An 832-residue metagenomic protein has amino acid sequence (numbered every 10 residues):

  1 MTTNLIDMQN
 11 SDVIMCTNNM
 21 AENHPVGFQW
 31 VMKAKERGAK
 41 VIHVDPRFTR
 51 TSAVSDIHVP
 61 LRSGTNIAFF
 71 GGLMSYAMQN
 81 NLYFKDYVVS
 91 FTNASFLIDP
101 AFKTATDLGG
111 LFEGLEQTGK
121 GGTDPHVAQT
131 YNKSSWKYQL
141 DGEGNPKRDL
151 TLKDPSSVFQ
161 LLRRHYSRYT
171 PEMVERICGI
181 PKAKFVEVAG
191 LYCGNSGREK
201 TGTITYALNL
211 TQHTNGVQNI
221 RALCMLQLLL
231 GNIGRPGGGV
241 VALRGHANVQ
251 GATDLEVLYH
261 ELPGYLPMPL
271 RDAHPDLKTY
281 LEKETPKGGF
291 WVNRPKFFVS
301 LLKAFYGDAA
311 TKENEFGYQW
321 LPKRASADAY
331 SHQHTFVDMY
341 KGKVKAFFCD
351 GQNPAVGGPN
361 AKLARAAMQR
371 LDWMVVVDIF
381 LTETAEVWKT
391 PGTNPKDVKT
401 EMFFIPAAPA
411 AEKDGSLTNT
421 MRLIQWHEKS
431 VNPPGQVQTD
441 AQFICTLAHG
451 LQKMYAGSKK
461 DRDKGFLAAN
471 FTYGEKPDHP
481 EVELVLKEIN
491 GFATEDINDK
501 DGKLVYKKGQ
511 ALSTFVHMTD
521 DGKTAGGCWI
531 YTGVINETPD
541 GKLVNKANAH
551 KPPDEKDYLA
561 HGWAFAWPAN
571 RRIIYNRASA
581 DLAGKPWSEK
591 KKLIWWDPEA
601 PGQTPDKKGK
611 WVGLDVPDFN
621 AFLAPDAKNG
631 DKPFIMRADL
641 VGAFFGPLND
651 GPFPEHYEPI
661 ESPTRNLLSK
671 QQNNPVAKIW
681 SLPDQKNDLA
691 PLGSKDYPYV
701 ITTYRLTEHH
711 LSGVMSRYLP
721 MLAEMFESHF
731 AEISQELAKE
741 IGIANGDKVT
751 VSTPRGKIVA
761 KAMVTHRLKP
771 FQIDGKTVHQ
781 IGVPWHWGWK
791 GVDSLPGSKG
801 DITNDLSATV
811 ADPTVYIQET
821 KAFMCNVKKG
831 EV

Functional and structural regions predicted by a protein language model:
M1-K33, R37-A39, H43, A68 (+7 more regions): Extended redox/cofactor-interaction regions of prokaryotic respiratory oxidoreductases
R47-R198, P286, I444: Long, well-ordered, tryptophan-enriched scaffold segments
A53-L61, A385-V387, P406, L423-P434 (+1 more regions): Short beta-alpha connecting loops at secondary-structure transitions that line or flank enzyme active sites
S90-A94, L191-Y192, A207-N209, G239-Q250 (+3 more regions): A glycine-rich phosphate-binding loop feature that marks nucleotide/adenosyl-phosphate handling sites
M173-I180, Y206-T214, L243-A247, G351-V356: Conserved short loop/turn motifs at secondary-structure junctions
V376-T382, V387-W388, N432-A448, T750: Phosphate/diphosphate-binding loops
G415, R422-K523, C528, I535: Long, C-terminal catalytic modules of enzymes
Q442-E495, D597-E599, T604-D606, D615-V616 (+9 more regions): Long, contiguous, secondary-structure-rich segments that constitute the structural scaffold of globular domains
